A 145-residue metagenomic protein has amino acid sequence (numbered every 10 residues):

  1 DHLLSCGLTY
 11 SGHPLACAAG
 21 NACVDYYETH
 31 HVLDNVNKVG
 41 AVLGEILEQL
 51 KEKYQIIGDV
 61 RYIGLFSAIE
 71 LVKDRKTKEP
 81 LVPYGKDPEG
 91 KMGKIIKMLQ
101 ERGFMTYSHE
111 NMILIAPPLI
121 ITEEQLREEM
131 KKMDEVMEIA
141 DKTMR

Functional and structural regions predicted by a protein language model:
D1-R145: Conserved N-terminal phosphate-binding loop of PLP-dependent enzymes in the Aspartate aminotransferase
